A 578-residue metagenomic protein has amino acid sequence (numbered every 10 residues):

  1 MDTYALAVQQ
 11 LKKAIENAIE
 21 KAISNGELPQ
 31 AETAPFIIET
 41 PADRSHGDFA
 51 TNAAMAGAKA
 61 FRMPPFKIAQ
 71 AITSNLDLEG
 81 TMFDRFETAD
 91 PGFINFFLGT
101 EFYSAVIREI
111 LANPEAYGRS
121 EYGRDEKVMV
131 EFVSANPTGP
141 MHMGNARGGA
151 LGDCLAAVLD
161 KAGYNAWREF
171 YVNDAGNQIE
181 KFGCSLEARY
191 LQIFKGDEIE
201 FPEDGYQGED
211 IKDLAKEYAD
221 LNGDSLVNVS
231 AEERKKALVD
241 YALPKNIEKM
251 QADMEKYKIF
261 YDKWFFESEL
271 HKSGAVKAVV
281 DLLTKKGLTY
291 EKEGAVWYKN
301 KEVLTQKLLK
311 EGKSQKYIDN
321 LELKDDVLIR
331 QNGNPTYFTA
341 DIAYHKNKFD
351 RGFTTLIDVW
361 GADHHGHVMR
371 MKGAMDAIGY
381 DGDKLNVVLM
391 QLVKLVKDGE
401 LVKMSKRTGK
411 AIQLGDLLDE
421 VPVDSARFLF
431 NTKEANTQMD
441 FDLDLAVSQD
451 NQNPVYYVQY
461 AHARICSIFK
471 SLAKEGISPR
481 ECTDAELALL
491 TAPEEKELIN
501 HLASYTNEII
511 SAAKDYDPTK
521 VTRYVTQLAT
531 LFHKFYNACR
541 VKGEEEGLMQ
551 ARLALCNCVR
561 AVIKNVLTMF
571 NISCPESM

Functional and structural regions predicted by a protein language model:
D2-S104, E115, R119-M578: Non-catalytic interaction-recognition regions
A105-I110: Short, charged, solvent-exposed linker or helix-capping segments at domain edges/interfaces that act as flexible hinges
